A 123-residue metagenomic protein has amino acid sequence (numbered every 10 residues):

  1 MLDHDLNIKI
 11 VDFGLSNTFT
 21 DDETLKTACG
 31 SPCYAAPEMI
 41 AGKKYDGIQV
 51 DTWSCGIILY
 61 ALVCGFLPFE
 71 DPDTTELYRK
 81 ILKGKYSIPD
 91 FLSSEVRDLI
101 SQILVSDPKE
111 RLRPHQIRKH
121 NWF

Functional and structural regions predicted by a protein language model:
M1-F123: Eukaryotic serine/threonine protein kinase catalytic domain
